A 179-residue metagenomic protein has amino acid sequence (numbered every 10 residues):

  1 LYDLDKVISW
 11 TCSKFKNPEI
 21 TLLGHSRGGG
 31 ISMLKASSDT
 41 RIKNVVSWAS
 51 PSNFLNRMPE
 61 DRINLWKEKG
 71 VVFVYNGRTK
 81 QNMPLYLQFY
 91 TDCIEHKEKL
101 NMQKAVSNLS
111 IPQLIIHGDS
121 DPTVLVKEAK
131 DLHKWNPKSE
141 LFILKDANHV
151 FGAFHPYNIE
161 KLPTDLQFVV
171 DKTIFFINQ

Functional and structural regions predicted by a protein language model:
L1-K14: Alpha/beta-hydrolase active-site loop
F15-S26: Alpha/beta-hydrolase fold nucleophile elbow
G29-D39: Short glycine-enriched nucleophile-adjacent loop and the immediately C-terminal alpha-helix near the catalytic center
T40-Q88: Hydrolase active-site cap/lid region
N108-L109, I115-H117, D121: Short beta-strand/loop motif that positions the catalytic acidic residue of the alpha/beta-hydrolase fold
I111, L125-K134: Short alpha-helix in the alpha/beta-hydrolase fold that links the catalytic acid
S120-V124, H149: Acidic catalytic loop of the alpha/beta-hydrolase fold
V150-F151, H155-Q179: Catalytic active-site module of serine/aspartate enzymes centered on a nucleophile-bearing elbow/loop
